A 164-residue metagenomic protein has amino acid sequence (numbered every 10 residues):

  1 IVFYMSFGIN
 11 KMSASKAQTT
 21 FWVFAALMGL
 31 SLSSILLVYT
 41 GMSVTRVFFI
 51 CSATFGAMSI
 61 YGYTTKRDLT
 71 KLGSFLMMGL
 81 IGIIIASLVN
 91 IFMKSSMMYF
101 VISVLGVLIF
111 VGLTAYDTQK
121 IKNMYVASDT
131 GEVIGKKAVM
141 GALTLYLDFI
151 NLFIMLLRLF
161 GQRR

Functional and structural regions predicted by a protein language model:
I1-R164: A hydrophobic alpha-helical transmembrane-helix feature that marks the membrane cores and membrane-interface segments
